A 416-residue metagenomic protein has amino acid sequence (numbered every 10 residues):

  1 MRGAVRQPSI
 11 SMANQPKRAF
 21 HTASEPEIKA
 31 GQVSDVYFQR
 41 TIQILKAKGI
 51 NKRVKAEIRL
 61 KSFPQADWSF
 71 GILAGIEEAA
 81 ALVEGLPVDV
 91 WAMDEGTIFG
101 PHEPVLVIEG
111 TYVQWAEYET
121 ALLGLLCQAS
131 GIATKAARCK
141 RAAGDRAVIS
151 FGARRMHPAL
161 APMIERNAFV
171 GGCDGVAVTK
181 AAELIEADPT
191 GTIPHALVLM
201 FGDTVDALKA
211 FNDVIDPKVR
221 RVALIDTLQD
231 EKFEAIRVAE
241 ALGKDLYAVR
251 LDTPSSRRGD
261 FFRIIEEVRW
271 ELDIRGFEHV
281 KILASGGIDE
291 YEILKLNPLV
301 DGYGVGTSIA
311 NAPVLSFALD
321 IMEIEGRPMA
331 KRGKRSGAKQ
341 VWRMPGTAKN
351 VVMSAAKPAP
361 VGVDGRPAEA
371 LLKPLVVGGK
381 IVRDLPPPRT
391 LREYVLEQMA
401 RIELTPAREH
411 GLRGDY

Functional and structural regions predicted by a protein language model:
R2-Q32, T97-F99, L106-R275, E290-Y291 (+2 more regions): Buried, small/hydrophobic-residue-enriched core segments of structured protein domains
R2-Q39, K48-I50, A66, A80 (+2 more regions): Gly/Ser/Thr/Ala-enriched C-terminal appendages of enzymes
S24-E78, G131-T134, R141: Extended boundary segments
Q43, K52-I58, A147-I149, V219-R221 (+5 more regions): Structural beta-strand/beta-sheet cores of well-ordered domains, especially the beta-sheet scaffolds that support
R53-E57, P87, G96, E103-V105: A common structural microfeature
L82-V90: Short, structured beta-strand/loop micro-motifs enriched in basic residues and often containing a Trp
D89-I98, D415: Short histidine-centered loop motifs in beta-beta connectors
